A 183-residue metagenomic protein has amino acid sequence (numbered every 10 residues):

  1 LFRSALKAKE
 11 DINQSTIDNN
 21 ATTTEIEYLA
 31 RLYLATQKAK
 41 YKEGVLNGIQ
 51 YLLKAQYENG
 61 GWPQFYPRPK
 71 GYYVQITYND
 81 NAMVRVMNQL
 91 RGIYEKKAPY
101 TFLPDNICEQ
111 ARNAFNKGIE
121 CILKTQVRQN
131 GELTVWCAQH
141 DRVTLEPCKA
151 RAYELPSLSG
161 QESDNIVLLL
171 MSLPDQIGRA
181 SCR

Functional and structural regions predicted by a protein language model:
K7-T22, K70-M83, K149-S163, L173: Solvent-exposed loop and edge beta-strand segments that line ligand/cofactor-binding and catalytic clefts
T23, E27, E43-L46, Q50 (+6 more regions): Solvent-exposed, polar/charged alpha-helical surfaces in well-ordered, non-transmembrane soluble domains, broadly
T24-K38, R85-P104, N165-I177: Well-ordered alpha-helical scaffold segments within catalytic/enzyme domains
G44-G61, A111-G131, R179-R183: Long, well-ordered core segments of solenoidal/helical folds
F65-G71, D141: Short linear capping/connector segments at secondary-structure termini
T77-R91, E95-L103, E109, N113-G118 (+1 more regions): Solenoidal tandem-repeat scaffolds enriched in leucines and small polar residues
E132-E154: Flexible internal linker/loop segments at domain or repeat junctions
